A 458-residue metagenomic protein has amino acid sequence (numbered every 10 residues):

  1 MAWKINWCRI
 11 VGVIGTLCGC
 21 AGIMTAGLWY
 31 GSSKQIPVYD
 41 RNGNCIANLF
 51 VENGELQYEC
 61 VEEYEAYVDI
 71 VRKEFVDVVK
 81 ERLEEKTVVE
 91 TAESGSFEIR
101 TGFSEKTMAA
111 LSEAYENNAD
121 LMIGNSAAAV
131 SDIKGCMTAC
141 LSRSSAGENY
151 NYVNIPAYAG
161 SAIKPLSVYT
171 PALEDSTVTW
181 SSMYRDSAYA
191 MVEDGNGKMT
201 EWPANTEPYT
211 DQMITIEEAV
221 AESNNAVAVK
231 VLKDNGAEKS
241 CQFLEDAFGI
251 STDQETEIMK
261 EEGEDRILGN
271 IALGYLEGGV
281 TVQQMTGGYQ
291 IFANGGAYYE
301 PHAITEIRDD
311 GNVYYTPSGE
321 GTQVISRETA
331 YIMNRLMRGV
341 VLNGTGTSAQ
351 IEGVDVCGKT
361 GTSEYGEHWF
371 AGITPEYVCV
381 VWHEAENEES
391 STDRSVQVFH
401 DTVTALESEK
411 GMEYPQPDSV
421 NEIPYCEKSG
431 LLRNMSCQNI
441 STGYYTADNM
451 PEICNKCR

Functional and structural regions predicted by a protein language model:
A2-V13, G22-E116, C136-T138: Juxtamembrane regions of bacterial inner-membrane/periplasmic proteins, predominantly the peptidoglycan biogenesis
W29, T101-L121, C140-S142, G147-I155 (+2 more regions): A penicillin-recognizing enzyme superfamily signal
G31-S33, M122-N125: Short, small/polar residue-rich loop motifs at catalytic or cofactor-binding pockets
P37-V38, N48, A127-S131, T138-C140 (+8 more regions): Structural recognition of the beta-strand scaffold that forms the well-ordered cores of secreted hydrolase catalytic
G43, E55, L111, G135 (+6 more regions): Active-site SXXK
E59, I99, G147-L166, T179-Y184 (+2 more regions): Short active-site loop at a secondary-structure junction that contains or immediately precedes the catalytic residue(s)
V178-S240, L268, D310-G339: Conserved catalytic neighborhood of penicillin-recognizing serine enzymes
K198-N205, G236-G287: Mid-domain, small-residue-enriched loop/turn segments at the edges of structured enzyme/sensor domains
